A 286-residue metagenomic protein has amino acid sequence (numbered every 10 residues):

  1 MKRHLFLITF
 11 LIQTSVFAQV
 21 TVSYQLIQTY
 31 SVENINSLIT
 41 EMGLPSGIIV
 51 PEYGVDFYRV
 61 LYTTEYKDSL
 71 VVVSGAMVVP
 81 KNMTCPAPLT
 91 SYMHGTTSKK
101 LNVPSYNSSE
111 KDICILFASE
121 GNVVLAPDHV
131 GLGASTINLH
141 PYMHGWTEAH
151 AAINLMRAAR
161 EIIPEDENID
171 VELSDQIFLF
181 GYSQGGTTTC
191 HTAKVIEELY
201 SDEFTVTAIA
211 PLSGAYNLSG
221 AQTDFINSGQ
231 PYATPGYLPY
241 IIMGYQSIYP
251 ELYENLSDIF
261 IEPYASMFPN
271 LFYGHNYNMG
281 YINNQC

Functional and structural regions predicted by a protein language model:
M1-V20: Bacterial Sec-dependent N-terminal signal peptides
Q19-C85: Catalytic-loop region of hydrolases
K67-S74, V78-E120: Short, surface-exposed "cap/lid" segments of acyl-processing enzymes
V79-P86, A158-F180, L199-F204: Gly/Ser-rich "nucleophile elbow"/oxyanion-hole loop immediately N-terminal to the catalytic nucleophile in hydrolases
Y142-D166: Alpha/beta-hydrolase active-site loop
G181-G185, T189: Gly/Ala-rich beta-loop-alpha elbow adjacent to hydrolase catalytic centers
D202-S213: A conserved short beta-strand
L212-C286: Accessory cap/linker subdomain of secreted extracellular hydrolases
